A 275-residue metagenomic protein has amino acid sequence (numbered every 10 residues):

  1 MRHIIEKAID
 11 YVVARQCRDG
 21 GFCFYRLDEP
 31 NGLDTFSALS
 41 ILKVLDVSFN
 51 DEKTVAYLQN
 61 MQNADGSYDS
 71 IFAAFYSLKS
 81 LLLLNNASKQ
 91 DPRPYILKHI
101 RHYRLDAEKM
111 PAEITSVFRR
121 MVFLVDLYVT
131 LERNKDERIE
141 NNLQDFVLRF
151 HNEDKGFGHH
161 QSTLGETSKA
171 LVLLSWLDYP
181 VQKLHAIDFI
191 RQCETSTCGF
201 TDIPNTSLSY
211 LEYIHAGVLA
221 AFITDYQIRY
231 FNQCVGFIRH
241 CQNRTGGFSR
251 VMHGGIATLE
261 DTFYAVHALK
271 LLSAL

Functional and structural regions predicted by a protein language model:
M1, F24-F49, S67-K89, K109-R138 (+3 more regions): An alpha-helical repeat/solenoid feature that recognizes helix-turn-helix modules
H3-G21, F49-G66, S88-M110, K135-G156 (+2 more regions): Long, well-ordered core segments of solenoidal/helical folds
